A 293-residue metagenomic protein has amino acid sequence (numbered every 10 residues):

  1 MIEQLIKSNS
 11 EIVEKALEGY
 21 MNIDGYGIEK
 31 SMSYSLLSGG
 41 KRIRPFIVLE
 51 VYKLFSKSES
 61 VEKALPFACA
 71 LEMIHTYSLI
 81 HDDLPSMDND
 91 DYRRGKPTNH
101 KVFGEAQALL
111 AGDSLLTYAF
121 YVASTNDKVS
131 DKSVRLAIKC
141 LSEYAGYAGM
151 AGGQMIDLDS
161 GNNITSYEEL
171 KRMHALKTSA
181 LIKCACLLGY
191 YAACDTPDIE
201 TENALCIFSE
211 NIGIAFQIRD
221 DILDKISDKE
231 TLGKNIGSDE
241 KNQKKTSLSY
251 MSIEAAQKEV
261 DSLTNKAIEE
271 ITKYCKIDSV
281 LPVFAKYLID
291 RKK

Functional and structural regions predicted by a protein language model:
M1-Y20: N-terminal amphipathic/basic leader segments beginning at the initiator methionine
E18-I271, S279-I289: Mg2+-dependent prenyl diphosphate-binding active-site environment of isoprenoid biosynthetic enzymes
Y274: Short arginine-rich
